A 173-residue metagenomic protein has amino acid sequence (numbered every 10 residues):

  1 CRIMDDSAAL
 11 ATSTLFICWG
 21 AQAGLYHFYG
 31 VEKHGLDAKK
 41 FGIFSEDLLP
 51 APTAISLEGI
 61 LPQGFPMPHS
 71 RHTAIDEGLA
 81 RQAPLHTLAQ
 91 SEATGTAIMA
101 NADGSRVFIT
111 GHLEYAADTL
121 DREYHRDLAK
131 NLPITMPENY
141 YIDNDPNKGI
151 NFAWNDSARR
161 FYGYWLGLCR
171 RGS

Functional and structural regions predicted by a protein language model:
C1-P50: Cysteine-nucleophile active-site neighborhood
R2-D6, F41-S173: Amide-donor transfer/coupling interface in amidating biosynthetic enzymes
